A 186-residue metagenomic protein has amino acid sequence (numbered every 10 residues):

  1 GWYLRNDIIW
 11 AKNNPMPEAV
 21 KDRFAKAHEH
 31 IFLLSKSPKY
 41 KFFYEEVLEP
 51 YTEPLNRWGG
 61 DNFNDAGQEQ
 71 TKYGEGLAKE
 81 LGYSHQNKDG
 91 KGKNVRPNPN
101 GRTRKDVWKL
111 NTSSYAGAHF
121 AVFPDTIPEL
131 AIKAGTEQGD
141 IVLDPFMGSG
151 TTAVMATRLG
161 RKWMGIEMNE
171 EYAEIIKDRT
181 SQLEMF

Functional and structural regions predicted by a protein language model:
G1-T180, M185: Core catalytic lobe of class I
